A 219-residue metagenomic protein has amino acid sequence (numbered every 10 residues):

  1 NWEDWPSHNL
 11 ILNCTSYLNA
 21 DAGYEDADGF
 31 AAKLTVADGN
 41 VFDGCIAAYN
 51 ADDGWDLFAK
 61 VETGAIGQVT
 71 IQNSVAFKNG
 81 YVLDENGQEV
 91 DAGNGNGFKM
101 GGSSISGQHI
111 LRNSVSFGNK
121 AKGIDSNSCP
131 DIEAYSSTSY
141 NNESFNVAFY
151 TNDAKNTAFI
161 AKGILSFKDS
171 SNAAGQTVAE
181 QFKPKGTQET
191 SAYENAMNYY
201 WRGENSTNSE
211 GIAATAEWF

Functional and structural regions predicted by a protein language model:
N1-E3, L18-T35, Y49-T63, D84-S103 (+3 more regions): Extracellular beta-strand/beta-solenoid scaffold signature
N1-N13, A20, F30-D43, A59-Y81 (+4 more regions): Surface-exposed loop/turn motifs in large extracellular/passenger domains
W2-W5, W55, W201, W218: A residue-identity detector for tryptophan
T15, V115, E133, T138 (+5 more regions): Intrinsically disordered, low-complexity segments enriched in small/polar residues
Q108, G123-S126, Y135-S136, F145-F149 (+1 more regions): Extended hydrophobic-aromatic, low-complexity segments
V115-I124, P130-E133, Y140: Internal alpha-helical scaffold/solenoid segments in large eukaryotic proteins
E143, N152-F219: Acidic, glycine- and Ser/Thr-rich low-complexity intrinsically disordered tracts in extracellular/secreted proteins
